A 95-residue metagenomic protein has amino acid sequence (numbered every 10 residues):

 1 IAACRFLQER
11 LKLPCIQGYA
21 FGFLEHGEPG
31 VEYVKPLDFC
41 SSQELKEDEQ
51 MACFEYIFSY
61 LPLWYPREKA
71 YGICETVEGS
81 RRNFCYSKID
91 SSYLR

Functional and structural regions predicted by a protein language model:
I1-R95: Non-catalytic tandem-repeat scaffold regions and their flanking low-complexity/translocation tails
